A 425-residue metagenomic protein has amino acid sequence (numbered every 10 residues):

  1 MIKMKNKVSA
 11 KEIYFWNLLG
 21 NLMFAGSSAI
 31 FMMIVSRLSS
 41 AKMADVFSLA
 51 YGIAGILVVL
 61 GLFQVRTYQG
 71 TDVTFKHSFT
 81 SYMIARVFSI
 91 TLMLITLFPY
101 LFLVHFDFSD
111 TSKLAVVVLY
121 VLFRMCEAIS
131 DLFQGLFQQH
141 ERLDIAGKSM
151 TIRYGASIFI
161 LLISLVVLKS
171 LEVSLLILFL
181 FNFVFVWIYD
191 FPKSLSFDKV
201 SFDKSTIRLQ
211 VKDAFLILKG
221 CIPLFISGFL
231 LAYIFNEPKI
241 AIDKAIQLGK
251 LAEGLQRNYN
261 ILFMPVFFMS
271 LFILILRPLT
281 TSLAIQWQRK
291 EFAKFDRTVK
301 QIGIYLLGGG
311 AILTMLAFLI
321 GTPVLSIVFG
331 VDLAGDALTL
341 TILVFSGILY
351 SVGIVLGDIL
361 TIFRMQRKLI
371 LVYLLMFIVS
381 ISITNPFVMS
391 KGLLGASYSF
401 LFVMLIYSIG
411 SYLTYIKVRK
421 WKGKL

Functional and structural regions predicted by a protein language model:
I2-A10, S112, D144-K148, L171-S174 (+5 more regions): Interhelical loop/hinge segments that connect adjacent transmembrane helices in multipass membrane
K7, T67-H77, M125-M150, F345-V372: Membrane-interface junctions at transmembrane-helix termini in multi-pass inner-membrane proteins
S9-F63, L94, F98, F102 (+6 more regions): Signature of the first transmembrane helix
E12-F24, A50, G55-F102, T111 (+2 more regions): Membrane-water interface segments that mark the loop-to-transmembrane alpha-helix transition
I13-S28, M32, I152-R153, S174-Y189 (+3 more regions): Transmembrane helical elements of multi-pass membrane transporters/channels
S39-D45, L103-Y120, K250-Q256, F318-S351: Interfacial segments at transmembrane-helix termini and the short loops linking adjacent helices
V58-H77, Q139, F267-K290, T361-I362: Helix-loop junctions and terminal segments of transmembrane helices in multi-pass membrane transport/translocation
S112-V121, K148-D198, L375-V379, L393-K417: Hydrophobic alpha-helical transmembrane segments
